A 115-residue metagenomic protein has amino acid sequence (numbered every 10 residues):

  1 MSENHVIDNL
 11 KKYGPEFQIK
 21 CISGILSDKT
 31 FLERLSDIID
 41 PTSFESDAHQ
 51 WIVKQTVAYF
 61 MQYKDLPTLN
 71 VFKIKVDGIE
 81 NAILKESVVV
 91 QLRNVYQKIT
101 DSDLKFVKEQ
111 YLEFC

Functional and structural regions predicted by a protein language model:
M1-F114: Noncatalytic partner-interaction/assembly domains of nucleic-acid and motor enzyme complexes, especially the accessory
